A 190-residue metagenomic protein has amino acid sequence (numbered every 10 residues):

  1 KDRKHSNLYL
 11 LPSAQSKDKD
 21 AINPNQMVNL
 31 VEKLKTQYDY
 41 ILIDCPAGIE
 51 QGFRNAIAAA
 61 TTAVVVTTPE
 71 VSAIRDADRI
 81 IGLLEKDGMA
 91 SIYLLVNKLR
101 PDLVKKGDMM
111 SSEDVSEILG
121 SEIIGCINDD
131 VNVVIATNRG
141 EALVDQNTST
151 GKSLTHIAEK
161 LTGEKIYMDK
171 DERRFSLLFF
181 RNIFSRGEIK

Functional and structural regions predicted by a protein language model:
K1-T36, I135-R139, L143-V144: P-loop/Walker-type NTP enzyme "switch/lid" segment
Y9, Y40, F53, F175 (+2 more regions): Phenylalanine-focused residue identity feature
N25, N29, K33-T36, Y40-I135: Conserved catalytic-core segment of NTP-binding enzymes
K86, A90-K190: C-terminal lobe/tail of nucleotide-utilizing enzymes
